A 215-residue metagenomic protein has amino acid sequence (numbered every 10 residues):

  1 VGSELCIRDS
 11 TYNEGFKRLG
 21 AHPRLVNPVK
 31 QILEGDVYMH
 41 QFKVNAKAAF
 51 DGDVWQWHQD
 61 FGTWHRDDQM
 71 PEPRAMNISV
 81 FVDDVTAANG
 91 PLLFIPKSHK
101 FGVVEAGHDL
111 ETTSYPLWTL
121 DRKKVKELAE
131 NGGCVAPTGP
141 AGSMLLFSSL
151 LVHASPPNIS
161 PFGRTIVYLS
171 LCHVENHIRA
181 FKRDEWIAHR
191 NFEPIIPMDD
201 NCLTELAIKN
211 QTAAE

Functional and structural regions predicted by a protein language model:
S3-D68, K182, H189-N201: Non-heme Fe(II)-dependent double-stranded beta-helix
I32, H65-A87, T138-A141, L146 (+1 more regions): Short, conserved beta-strand element in jelly-roll/cupin
G35-F42, D53-W55, R74-V80, G90 (+1 more regions): Generic beta-strand structural signal
K47-A49, I95-G102, S170-N176: Short edge-strand/loop segments of extracellular domains
D53-Q59, R66-D68, A88-F94, V103-G107 (+1 more regions): A short secondary-structure junction signal
Q59-G62, T119-N131, G163, K182-I187: Short, surface-exposed loop/helix-turn segments at secondary-structure junctions that function as lids/hinges flanking
V85-V152: Double-stranded beta-helix
A141-L146, L150-E215: Non-heme Fe(II)/2-oxoglutarate
